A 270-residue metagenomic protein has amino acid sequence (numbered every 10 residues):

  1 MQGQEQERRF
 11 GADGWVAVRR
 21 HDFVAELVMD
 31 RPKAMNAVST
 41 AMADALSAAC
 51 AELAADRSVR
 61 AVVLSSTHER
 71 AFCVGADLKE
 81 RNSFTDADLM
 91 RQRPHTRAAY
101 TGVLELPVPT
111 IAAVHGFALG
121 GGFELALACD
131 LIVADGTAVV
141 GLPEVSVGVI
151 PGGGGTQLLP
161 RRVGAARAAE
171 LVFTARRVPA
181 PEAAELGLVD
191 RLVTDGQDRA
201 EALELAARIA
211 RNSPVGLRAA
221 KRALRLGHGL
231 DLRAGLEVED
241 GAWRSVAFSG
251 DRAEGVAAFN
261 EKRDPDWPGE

Functional and structural regions predicted by a protein language model:
M1-E26, D30, R176-A210, R218-G227 (+1 more regions): Amphipathic alpha-helical segments at domain termini/boundaries
M1-S65, T101: Conserved CoA-thioester-binding segment of acyl-CoA-metabolizing enzymes
L27, R31, L46, L64 (+7 more regions): Terminal peptide-recognition signature
P32-M35, R70, G75, R81 (+4 more regions): A short, glycine- and basic residue-enriched loop/turn that sits immediately adjacent to a domain's principal
A41-A45, H95, G102, E201 (+4 more regions): Charged catalytic carboxylate motif
S66-G102, A118, G148, D231: Glycine- (often His-adjacent) and acidic-residue-rich active-site loop that binds/positions the CoA thioester
G102-V215, S245-S249, A253-A257, R263: Crotonase-fold acyl-CoA enzyme core
